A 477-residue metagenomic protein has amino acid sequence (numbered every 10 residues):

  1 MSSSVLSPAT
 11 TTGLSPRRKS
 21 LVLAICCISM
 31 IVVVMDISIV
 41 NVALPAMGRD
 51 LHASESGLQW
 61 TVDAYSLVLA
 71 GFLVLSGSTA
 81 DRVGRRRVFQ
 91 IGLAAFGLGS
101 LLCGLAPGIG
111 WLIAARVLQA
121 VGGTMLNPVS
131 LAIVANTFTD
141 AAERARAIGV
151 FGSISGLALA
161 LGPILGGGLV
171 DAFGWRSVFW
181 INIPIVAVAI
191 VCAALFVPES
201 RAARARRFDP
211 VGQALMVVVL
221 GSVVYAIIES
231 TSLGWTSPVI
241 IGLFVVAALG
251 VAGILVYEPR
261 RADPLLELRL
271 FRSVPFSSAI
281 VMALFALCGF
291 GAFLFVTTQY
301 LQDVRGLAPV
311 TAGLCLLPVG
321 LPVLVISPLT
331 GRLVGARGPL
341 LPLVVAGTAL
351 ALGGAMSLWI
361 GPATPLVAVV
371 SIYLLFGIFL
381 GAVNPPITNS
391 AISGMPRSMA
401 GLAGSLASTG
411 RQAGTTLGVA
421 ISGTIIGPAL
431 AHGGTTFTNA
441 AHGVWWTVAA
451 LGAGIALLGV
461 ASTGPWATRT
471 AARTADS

Functional and structural regions predicted by a protein language model:
M1-R18, A202, S462-S477: Intrinsic disorder in cytosolic terminal tails and internal cytosolic loops of multi-pass membrane transporters
S3, I183-A202, V217-E229, V246-R261 (+1 more regions): C-terminal membrane-cytosol helix-exit motif in multi-pass small-molecule transporters
S20-V42, E55, P238-G250, P259-T470 (+1 more regions): 12-transmembrane solute porter fold
A43-F72, W111-I113, R305, V310-C315: Extracellular/periplasmic helix-loop-helix junction of adjacent transmembrane segments in MFS-like secondary
M47-G48, T79-A80, L165-F173, I227 (+3 more regions): Interfacial helix-cap and linker-helix signal at transmembrane-aqueous boundaries of multi-pass secondary transporters
D63-G77, N127-A132, L317-T330: Central cavity-lining transmembrane alpha-helices of secondary-active solute carriers, predominantly the Major
L73-R85, V170, V325-P339: Helix-to-loop junctions at the C-terminal end of transmembrane segments in multipass secondary transporters
S78-V211, A363, R397: Helix-loop-helix hairpins in multi-pass membrane proteins, especially solute transporters
